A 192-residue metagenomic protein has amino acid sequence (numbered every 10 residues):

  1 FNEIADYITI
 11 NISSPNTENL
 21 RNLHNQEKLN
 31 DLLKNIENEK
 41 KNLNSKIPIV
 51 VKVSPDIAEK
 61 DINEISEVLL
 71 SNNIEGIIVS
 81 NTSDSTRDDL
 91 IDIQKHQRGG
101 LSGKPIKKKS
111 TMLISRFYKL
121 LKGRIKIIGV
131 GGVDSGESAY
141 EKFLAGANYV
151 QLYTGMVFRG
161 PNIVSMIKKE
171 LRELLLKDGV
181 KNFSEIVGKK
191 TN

Functional and structural regions predicted by a protein language model:
F1-K41, S54-D56: Metal-dependent enolase-superfamily TIM-barrel catalytic cores that perform enediolate-based chemistry
N2, Q26-E37, I62-E67, T111-S115 (+3 more regions): Generic structural signal for well-ordered alpha-helices, preferentially at hydrophobic/aromatic core positions
A5-Y7, I74, A147: A structural motif
I12, G76-S85, G132, A139-M166: Glycine-rich phosphate-binding active-site loops on the catalytic face of alpha/beta enzymes
P15-K28, V68-G123: Glycine/Thr-rich beta-alpha phosphate-binding loop at enzyme active sites
N42-P55, K119-G129: Short beta-strand/loop segments at the ligand-binding rim of alpha/beta enzyme cores
I57-S71, Y118-G123, V133-V150: Catalytic cores of alpha/beta
T86-G103, M156-K181: C-terminal helical cap(s) of enzyme catalytic domains, especially alpha/beta-barrels
